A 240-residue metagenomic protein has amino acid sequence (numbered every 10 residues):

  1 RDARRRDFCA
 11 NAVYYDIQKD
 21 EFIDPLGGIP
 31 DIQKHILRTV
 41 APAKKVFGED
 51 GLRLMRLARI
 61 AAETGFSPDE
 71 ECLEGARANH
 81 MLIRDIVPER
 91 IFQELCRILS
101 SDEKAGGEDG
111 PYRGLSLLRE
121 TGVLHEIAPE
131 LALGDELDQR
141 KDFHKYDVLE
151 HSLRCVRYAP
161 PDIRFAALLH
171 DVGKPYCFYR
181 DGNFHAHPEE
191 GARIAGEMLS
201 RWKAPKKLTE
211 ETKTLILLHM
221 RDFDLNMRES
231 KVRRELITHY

Functional and structural regions predicted by a protein language model:
D2-L168, V172-A186, E190-K207: Glycine- and charge-enriched loop/helix tracts that form the active or gating conduit in phosphate/cation-handling
P188-Y240: C-terminal structural cap/anchor segments
